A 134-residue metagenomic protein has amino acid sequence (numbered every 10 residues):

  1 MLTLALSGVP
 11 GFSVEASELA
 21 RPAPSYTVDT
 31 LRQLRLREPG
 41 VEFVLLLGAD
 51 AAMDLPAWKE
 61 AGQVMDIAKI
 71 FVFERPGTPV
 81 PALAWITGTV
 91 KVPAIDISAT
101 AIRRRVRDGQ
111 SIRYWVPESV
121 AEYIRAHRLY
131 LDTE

Functional and structural regions predicted by a protein language model:
M1-E134: Nucleotidyltransferase catalytic core that binds NTPs
